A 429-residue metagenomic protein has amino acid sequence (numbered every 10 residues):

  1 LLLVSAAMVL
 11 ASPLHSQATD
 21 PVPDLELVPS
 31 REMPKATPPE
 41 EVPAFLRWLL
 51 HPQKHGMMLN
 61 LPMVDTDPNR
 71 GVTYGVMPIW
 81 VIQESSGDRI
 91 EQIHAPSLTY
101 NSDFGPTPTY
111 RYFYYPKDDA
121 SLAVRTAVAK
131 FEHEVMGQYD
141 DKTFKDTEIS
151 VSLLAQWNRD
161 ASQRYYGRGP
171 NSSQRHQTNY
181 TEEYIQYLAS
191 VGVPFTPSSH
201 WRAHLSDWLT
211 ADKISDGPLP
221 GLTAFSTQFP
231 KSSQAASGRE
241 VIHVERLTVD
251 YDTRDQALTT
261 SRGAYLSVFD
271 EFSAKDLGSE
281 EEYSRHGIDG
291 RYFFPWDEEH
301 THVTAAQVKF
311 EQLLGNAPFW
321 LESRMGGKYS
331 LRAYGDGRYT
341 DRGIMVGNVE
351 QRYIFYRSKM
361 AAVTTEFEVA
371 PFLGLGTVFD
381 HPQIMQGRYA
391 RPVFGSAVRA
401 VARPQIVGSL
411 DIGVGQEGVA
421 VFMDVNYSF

Functional and structural regions predicted by a protein language model:
L1-L10: Bacterial N-terminal signal peptides
S12-L61, D65-P68: N-terminal periplasmic/intermembrane-space "pro-region" immediately following the signal or transit peptide
A44-H51, I79-S86, Y114-D118, D140-K145 (+10 more regions): Outer-membrane beta-barrel proteins
L50-L59, D65-V241, V407, G415-F429: Gram-negative/organellar outer-membrane beta-barrel architecture
M58-N60, Y74-V76, P106-Y110, H133-G137 (+10 more regions): Hydrophobic, lipid-facing positions within transmembrane beta-strands of outer-membrane proteins
N60-P62, H94-L98, V124-T126, V151-A155 (+9 more regions): Membrane-embedded beta-strand positions of outer-membrane beta-barrel proteins
T227-G238, I242-F367, F379: C-terminal outer-membrane beta-barrel translocator/porin domains of Gram-negative envelope proteins and their
Q383-F429: C-terminal beta-signal and terminal closure region of outer-membrane beta-barrel proteins
